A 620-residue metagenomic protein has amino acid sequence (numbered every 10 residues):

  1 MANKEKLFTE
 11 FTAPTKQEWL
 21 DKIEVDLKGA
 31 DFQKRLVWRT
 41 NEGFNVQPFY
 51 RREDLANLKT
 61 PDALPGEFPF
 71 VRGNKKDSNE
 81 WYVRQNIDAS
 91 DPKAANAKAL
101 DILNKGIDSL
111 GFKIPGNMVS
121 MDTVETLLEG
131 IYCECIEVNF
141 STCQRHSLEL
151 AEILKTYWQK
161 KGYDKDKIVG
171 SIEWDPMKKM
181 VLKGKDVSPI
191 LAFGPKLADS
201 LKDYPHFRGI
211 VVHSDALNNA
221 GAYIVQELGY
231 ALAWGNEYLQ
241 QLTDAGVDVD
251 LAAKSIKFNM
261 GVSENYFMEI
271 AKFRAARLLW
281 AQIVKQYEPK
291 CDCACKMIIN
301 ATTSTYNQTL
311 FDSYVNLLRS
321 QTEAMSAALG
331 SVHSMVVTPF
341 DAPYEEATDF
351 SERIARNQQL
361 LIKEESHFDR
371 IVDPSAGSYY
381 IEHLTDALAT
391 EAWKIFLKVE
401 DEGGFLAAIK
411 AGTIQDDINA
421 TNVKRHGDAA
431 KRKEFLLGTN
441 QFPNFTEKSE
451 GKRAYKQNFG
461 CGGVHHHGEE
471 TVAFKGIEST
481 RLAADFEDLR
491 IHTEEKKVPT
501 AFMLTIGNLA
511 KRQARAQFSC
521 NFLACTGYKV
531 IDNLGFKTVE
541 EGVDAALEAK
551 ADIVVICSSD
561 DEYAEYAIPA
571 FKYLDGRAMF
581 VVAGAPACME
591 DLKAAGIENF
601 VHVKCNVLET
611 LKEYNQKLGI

Functional and structural regions predicted by a protein language model:
M1-N265, K290, K296-N300, A328 (+10 more regions): Catalytic alpha/beta active-site cores
A2-Q17, V37-W38, F44-F70, H333 (+1 more regions): Intrinsic disorder at enzyme termini
V37-N45, E173-M177, V212-N219, K254-S263 (+4 more regions): A glycine-rich phosphate-binding loop feature that marks nucleotide/adenosyl-phosphate handling sites
G43, G106, G162, W280 (+4 more regions): Conserved, mostly hydrophobic/aromatic
P205-L239, Q321-F396: Mobile "lid/hinge" segments at catalytic clefts and subdomain interfaces of large enzymes
A222-L228, S263-A275, S304-L317, E345-A355 (+4 more regions): Short glycine/threonine-rich loop-to-helix capping motif typified by GTGT followed within a few residues by an Asp-Pro
L232-G235, N259-A347, S351-A355: Glycine-rich anion/phosphate-binding loop at the beta-strand->alpha-helix junction
F459-I531, D544, K593-A594, N599-F600 (+1 more regions): ATP-dependent carboxylate/acyl-activation modules
